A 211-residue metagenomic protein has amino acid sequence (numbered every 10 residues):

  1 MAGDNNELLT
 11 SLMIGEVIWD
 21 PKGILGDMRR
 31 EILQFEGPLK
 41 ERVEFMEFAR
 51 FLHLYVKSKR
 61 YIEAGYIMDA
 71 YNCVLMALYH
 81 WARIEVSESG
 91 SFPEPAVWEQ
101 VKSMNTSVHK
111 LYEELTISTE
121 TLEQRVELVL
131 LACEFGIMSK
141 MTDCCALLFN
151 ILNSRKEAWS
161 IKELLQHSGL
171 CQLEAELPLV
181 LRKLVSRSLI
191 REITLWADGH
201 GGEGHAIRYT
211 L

Functional and structural regions predicted by a protein language model:
M1-Y66: Conserved NTP/Mg2+-binding pocket subregion across the NTase superfamily
R42-W196, Y209-L211: Conserved nucleotidyltransferase catalytic core and NTase-mimicking acidic/glycine-rich helix/loop elements in nucleic
G201-L211: Short, amphipathic alpha-helical interaction segments positioned at domain boundaries
